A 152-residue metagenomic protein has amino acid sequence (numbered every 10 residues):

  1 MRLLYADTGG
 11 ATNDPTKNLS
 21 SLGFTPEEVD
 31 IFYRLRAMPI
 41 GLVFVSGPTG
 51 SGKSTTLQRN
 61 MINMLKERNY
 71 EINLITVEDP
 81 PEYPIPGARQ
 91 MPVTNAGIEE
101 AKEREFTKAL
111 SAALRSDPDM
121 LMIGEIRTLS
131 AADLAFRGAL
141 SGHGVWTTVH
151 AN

Functional and structural regions predicted by a protein language model:
M1-L57: N-terminal "pre-motor" subdomain/linker immediately upstream of P-loop NTPase catalytic cores
Y33-R36, I40-F44, M61-N152: Switch/coupling sub-region of P-loop NTPases
